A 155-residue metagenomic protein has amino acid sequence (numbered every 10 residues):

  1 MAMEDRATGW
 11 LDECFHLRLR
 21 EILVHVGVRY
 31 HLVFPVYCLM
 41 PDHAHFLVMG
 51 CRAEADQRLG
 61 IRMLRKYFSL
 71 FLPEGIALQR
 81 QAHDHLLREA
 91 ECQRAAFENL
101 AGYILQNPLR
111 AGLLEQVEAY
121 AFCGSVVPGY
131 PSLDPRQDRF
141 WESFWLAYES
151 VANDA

Functional and structural regions predicted by a protein language model:
M1-A155: Short catalytic/metal-binding and nucleic-acid-binding patches
